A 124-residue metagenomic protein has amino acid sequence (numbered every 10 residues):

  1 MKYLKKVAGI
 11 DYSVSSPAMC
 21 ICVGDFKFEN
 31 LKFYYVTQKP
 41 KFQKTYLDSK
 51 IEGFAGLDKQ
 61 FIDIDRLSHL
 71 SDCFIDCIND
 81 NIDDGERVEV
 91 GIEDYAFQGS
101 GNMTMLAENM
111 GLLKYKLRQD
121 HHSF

Functional and structural regions predicted by a protein language model:
K2-F124: Phosphate- and other anionic-substrate recognition elements at nucleic-acid/protein interfaces
